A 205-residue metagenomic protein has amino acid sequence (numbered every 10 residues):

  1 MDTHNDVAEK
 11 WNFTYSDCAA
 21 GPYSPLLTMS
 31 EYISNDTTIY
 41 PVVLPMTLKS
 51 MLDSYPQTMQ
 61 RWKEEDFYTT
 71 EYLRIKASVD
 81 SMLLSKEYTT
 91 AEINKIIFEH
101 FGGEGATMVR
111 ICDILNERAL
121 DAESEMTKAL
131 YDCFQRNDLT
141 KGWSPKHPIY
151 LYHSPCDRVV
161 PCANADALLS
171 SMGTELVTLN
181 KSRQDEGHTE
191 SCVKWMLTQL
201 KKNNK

Functional and structural regions predicted by a protein language model:
M1-V7: Short glycine-enriched nucleophile-adjacent loop and the immediately C-terminal alpha-helix near the catalytic center
A8-Y23: A conserved short beta-strand
E9, G142-P145: Extracellular/periplasmic catalytic domains that process cell-envelope and extracellular macromolecules
W11-Y15, H147-P148, V177-T178: Residue-level recognition of the N-termini of beta-strands and the immediately preceding loop/turn
A19-T140: Accessory cap/linker subdomain of secreted extracellular hydrolases
P25, P155-V160: Acidic catalytic loop of the alpha/beta-hydrolase fold
M29-Y32, I39, D132-C133, V159 (+1 more regions): C-terminal catalytic histidine-bearing segment of alpha/beta-hydrolase fold enzymes
P145, Y150-D157: Short beta-strand/loop motif that positions the catalytic acidic residue of the alpha/beta-hydrolase fold
